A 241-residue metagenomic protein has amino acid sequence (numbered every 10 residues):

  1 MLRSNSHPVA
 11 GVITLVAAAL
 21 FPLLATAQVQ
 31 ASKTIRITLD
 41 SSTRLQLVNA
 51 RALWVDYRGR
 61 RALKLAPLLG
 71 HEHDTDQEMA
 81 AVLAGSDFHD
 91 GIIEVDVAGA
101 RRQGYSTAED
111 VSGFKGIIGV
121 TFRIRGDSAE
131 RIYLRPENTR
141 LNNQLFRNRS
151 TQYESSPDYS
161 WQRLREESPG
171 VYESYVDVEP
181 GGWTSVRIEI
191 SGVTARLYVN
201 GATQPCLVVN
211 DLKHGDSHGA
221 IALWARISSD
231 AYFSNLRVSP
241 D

Functional and structural regions predicted by a protein language model:
G11-L23: Bacterial N-terminal signal peptides
V29-R58: Extracellular carbohydrate-recognition regions
V55-T75, M79: Short carbohydrate-recognition loop motifs
E78-Y159: Secretory/extracellular carbohydrate-interaction modules and structurally similar beta-sandwich "look-alikes"
V95, S234-V238: Extracellular beta-strand elements of beta-rich domains used for carbohydrate recognition/degradation or cell-matrix
Y159-S185: Short, aromatic/His-centered strand-loop micro-motif at the edge of beta-sheets
V178-V208: Carbohydrate-binding surfaces in secreted/extracellular proteins
L207-S234: Flexible glycan-contacting loops in extracellular carbohydrate-active proteins
